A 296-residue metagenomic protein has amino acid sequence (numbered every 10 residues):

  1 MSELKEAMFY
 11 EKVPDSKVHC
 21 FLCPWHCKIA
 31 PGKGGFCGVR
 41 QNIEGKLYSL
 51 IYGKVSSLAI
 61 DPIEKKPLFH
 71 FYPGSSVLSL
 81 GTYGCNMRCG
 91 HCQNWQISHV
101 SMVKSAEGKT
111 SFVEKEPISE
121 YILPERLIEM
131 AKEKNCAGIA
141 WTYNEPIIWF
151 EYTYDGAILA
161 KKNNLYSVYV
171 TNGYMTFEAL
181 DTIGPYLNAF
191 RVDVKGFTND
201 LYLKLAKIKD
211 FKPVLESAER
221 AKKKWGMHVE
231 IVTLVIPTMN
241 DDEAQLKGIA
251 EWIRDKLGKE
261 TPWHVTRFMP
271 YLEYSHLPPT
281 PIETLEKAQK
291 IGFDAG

Functional and structural regions predicted by a protein language model:
M1-C20, P24-T82, W95-H99: N-terminal [4Fe-4S]-dependent radical SAM core
M1-P31, T238-G296: Auxiliary Fe-S-binding modules of radical SAM enzymes
F21, Y83, M87-G90, I158 (+1 more regions): Core alpha-helical elements of the protein kinase catalytic domain, predominantly the helix directly N-terminal
P31-G34, Y48, H91, V100-V103 (+3 more regions): Generic domain-boundary/flexible-linker signal
G35, M87, D200: Glycine-centered loop/turn positions within well-structured domains that cap or flank conserved ligand/cofactor-binding
V77-Y83, M87-K134: Glycine-rich active-site/cofactor-binding loop and its immediate structural neighborhood
P117-T280: Conserved AdoMet/S-adenosylmethionine-binding subsite of the radical SAM
